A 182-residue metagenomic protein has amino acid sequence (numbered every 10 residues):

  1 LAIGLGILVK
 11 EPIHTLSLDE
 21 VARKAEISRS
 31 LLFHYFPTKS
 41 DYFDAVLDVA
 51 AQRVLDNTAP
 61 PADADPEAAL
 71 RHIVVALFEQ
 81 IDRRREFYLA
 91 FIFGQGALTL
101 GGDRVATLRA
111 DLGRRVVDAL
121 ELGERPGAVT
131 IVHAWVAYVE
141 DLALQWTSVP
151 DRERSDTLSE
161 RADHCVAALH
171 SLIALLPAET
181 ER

Functional and structural regions predicted by a protein language model:
A2-G6, K10, K24, D41-P61 (+6 more regions): Alpha-helical structural segments
V9, F33-P37: Base-recognition residues in the alpha-helical recognition helix of bacterial helix-turn-helix
T15, T38-F43: Short amphipathic alpha-helical segment with a characteristic S/N-K-E followed by hydrophobic residues
L16-K24, L32: Append "Primarily bacterial transcriptional regulators
H72, L98-A137, D141, D156-A174: Amphipathic alpha-helical packing segments from all-alpha helical-bundle domains
Q80-D103, V117, D141-S148: Amphipathic alpha-helical segments used for helix-helix packing
L89-I92, S155, E181: Short, hydrophobic secondary-structure boundary micro-motifs
